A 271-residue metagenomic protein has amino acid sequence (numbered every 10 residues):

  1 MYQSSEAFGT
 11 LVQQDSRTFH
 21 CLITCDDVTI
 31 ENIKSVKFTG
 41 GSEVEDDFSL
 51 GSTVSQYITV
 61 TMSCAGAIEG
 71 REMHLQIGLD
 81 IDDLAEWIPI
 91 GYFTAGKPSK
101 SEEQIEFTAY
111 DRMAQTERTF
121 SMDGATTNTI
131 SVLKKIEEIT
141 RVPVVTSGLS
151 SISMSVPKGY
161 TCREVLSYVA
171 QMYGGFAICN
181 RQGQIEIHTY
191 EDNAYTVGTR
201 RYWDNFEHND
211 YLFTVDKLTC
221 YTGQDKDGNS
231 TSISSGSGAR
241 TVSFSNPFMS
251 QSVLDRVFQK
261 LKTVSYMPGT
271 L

Functional and structural regions predicted by a protein language model:
M1-E69, E103, T108-T116, M122 (+2 more regions): Juxtamembrane "anchor/assembly" segments of surface/extracellular structural proteins
M1-V12, E86-I90, K97-T116, S147-D225 (+1 more regions): Short beta-strand-centered interaction patches in the first periplasmic/extracellular domains of large envelope
D27, L79-D83, E191: Solvent-exposed strand-loop boundary residues in beta-sheet-rich modules
D47-F48, D82-D83, F93-P98: Catalytic micro-motifs at enzyme active sites that drive phosphoryl/nucleotidyl and oxygen chemistry
T53-V60, A109, F120-V144, K158-R181 (+1 more regions): Amphipathic, non-transmembrane alpha-helical segments in extracytoplasmic/periplasmic proteins
C64, L79-I81, Y173: Surface-exposed loop/turn motifs at beta-strand-loop junctions within extracellular Ig-like and Fibronectin type III
R71-L84, G269-L271: Short conserved beta-strand and strand-loop elements enriched in small hydrophobics with frequent Asp/Gly
L75, M122-T127, R200-Y202: Short intrinsically disordered coil segments
